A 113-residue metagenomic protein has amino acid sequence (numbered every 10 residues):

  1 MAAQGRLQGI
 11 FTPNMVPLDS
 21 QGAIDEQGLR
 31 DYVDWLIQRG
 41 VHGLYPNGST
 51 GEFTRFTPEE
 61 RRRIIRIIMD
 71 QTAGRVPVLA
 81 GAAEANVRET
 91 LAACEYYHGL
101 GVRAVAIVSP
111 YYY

Functional and structural regions predicted by a protein language model:
A2-T12, P17-Y113: Active-site beta->alpha loop and helix N-cap motifs at the rims of alpha/beta catalytic domains
